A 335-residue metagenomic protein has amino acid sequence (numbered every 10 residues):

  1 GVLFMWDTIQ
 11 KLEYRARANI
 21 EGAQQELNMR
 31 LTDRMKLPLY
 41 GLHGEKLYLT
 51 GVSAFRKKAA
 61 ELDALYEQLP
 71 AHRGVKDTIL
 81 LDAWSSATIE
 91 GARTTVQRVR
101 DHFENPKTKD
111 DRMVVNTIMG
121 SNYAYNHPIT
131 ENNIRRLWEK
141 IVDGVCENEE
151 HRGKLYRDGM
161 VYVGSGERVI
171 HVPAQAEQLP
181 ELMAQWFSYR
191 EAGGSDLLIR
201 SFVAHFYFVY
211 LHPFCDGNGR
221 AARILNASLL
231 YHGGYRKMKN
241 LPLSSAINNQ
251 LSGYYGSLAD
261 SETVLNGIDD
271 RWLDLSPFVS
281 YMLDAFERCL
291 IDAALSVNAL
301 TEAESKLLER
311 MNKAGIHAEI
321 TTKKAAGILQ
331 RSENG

Functional and structural regions predicted by a protein language model:
G1-D216, R220-G335: FIC/Doc superfamily catalytic core
